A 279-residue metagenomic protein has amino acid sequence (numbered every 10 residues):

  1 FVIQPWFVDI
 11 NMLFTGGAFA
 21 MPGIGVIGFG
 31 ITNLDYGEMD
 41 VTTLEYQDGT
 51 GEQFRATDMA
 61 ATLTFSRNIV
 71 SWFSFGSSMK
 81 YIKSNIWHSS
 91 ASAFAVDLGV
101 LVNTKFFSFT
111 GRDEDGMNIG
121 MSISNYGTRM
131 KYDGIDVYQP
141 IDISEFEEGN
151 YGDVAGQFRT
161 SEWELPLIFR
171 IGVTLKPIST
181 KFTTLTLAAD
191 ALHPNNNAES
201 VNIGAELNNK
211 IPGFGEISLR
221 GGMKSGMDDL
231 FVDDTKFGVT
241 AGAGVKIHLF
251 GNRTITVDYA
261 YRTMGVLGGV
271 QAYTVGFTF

Functional and structural regions predicted by a protein language model:
F1-F279: Subset of outer-membrane beta-barrel
